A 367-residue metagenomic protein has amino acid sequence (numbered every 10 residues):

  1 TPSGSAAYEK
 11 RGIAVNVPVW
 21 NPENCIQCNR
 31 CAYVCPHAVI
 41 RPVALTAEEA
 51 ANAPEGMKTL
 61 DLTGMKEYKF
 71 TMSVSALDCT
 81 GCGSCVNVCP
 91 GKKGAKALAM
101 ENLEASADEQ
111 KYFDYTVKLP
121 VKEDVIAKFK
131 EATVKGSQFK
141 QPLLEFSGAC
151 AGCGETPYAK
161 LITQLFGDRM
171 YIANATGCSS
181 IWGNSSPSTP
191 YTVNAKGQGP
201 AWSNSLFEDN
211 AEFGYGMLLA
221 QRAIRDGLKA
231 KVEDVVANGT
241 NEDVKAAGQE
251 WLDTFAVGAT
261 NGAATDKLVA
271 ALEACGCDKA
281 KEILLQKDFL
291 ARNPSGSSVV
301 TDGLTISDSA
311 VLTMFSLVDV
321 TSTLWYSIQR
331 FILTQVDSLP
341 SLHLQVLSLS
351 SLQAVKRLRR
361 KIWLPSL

Functional and structural regions predicted by a protein language model:
T1-C79, V86-S298, G303-L312, S316-L317 (+1 more regions): Ferredoxin-type iron-sulfur electron-transfer modules and their immediate structural context
C89, Y191, L342-L344, S348: Hydrophobic alpha-helical segments
F289, L339-P340: Short, flexible, glycine/charge-rich loop motifs used to bind or transfer phosphoryl groups or to couple energy/partner
D308-V311, V318-V320, Q329, Q335-D337 (+3 more regions): Short amphipathic, helix-prone segments within low-complexity/disordered or flexible regions
L367: Catalytic cores of enzyme domains
